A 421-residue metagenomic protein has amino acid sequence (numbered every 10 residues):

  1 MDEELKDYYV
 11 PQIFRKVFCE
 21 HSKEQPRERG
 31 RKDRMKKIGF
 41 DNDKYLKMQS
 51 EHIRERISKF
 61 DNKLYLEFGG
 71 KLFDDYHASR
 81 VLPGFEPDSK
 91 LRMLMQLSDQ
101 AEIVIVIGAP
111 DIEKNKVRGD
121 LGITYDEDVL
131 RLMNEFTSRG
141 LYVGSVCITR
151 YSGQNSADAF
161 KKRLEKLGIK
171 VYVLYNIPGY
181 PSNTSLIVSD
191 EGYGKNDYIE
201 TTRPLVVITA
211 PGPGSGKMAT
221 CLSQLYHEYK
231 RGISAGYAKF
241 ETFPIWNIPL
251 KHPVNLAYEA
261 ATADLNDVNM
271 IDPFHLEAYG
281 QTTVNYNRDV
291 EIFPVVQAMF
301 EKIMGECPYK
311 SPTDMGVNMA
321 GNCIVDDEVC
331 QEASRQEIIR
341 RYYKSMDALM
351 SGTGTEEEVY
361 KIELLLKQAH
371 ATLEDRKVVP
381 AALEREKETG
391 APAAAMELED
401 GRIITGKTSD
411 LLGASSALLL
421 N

Functional and structural regions predicted by a protein language model:
E3-K6, V10-K16, K23: Charged/polar low-complexity intrinsically disordered segments
G30-T209, Q224-R376, A381-L383, L398-D400: Flexible phosphate-sensing "switch/lid" loops adjacent to ATP/NTP-binding sites across phosphate-transfer
S215-G216: Conserved glycine(s) of the Walker
T220: Hydrophobic positions on the alpha1 helix immediately C-terminal to the Walker A/P-loop
E388-P392: Short, small/polar residue-rich loop motifs at catalytic or cofactor-binding pockets
K407-T408: Short clusters of small/polar residues that mark proteolytic maturation junctions
L411-N421: A short, polar/charged loop-to-alpha-helix boundary motif
